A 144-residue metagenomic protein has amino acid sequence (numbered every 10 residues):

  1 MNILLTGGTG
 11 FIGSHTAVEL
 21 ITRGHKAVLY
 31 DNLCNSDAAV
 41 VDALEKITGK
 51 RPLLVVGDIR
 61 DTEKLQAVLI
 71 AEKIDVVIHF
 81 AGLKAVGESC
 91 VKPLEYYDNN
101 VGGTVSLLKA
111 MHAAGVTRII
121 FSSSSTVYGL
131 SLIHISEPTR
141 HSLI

Functional and structural regions predicted by a protein language model:
M1-V76: N-terminal Rossmann/SDR dinucleotide-binding element
T6, Y30, V77-A81, I119-S124: SDR active-site strand-loop-helix element
T6-T9, T16, T104, T126 (+1 more regions): Ser/Thr-centric signal marking residues that sit in or immediately flank functional binding/regulatory motifs
D37, K84-A85, Y128-G129, S142: Short beta->alpha connector loops of Rossmann-like oxidoreductase domains
I59-N99: NAD(P)H-binding glycine-rich loop region in Rossmannoid oxidoreductase-like domains and their noncatalytic homologs
A71, V91-I120: NAD(P)-cofactor binding segment of oxidoreductase domains
V86-G87, F121-L132: Conserved catalytic-site region of short-chain dehydrogenase/reductase
I133-I144: Single conserved hydrophobic/aromatic residue that forms the stacking wall/gate of nucleotide- or nucleobase-binding
